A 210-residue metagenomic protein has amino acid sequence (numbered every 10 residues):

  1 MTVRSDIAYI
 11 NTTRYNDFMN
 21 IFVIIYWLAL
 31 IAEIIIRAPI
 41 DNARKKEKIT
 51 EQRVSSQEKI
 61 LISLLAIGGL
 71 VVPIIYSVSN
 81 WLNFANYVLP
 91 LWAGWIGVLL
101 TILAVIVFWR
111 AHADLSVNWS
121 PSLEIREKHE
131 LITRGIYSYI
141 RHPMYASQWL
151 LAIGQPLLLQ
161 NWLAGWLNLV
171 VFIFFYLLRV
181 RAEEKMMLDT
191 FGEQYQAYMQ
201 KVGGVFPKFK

Functional and structural regions predicted by a protein language model:
A8-R126, T133, L151-K210: Membrane-anchoring alpha-helices and their flanking helix-loop junctions
T133-L150: Membrane-interface loop-to-helix entry segments
